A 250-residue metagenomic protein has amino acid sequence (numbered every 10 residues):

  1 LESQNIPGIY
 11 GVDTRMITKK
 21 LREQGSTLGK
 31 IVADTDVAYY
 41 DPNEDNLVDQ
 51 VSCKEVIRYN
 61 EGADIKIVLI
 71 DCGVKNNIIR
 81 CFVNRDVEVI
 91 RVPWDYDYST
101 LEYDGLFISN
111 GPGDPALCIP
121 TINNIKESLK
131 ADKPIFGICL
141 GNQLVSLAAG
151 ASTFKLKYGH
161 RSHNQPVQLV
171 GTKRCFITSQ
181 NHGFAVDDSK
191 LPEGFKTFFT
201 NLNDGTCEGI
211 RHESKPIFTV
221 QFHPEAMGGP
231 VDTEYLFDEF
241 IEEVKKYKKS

Functional and structural regions predicted by a protein language model:
L1-Y96, P115, M227, E239-S250: RNA-binding accessory domains that recognize and position tRNA/RNA substrates
P7, K66, P134-F136, S152 (+1 more regions): Proline-centered loop/turn at the N-terminus of a beta-strand
E61-I67, T172-C175, H212-I217: Beta-strand-turn-beta hairpins that frame and shape the catalytic cleft of phosphate-ester-processing enzymes
K66-V68, C72-G137, L144: Phosphate-binding active sites in nucleotide-utilizing proteins
N110-A185, G229-V244: Cysteine-nucleophile active-site neighborhood
R174-K215: Catalytic beta-strand/loop cores that center a nucleophilic Ser/Cys/Thr and support acyl-enzyme chemistry
G209-K249: A glycine-centered loop/beta-turn motif at secondary-structure junctions
